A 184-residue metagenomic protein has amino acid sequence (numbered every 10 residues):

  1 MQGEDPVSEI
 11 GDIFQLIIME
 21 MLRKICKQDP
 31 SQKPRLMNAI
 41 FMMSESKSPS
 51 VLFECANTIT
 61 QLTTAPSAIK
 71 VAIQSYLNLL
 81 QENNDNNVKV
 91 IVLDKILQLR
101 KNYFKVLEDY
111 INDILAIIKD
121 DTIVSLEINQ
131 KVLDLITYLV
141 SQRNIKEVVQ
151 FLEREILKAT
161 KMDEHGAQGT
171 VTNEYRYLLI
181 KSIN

Functional and structural regions predicted by a protein language model:
M1-N184: Extended alpha-solenoid helical-repeat scaffolds
